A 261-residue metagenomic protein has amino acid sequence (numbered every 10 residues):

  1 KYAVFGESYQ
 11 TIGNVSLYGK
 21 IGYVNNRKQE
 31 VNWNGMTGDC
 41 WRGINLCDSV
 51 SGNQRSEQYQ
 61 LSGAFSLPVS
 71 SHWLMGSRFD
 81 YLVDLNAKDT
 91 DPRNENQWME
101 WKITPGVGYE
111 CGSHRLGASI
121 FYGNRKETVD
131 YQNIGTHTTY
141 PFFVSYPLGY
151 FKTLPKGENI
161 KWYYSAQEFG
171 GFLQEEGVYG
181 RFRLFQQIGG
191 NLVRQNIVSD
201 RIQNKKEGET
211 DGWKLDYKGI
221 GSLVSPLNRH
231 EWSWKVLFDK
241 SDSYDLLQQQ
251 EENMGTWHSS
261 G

Functional and structural regions predicted by a protein language model:
K1, Q29-M36, N86-N94, V129-G135 (+2 more regions): Outer-membrane beta-barrel translocator domains and adjoining extracellular loop/strand segments of Gram-negative
K1-V4, R55-L61, P92-I103, S165-G171 (+3 more regions): Residues that define the transmembrane beta-barrel architecture of outer-membrane proteins
V4-Q10, L61-L67, I103-Y109, G171-G177 (+2 more regions): Residues on the lipid-exposed face of transmembrane beta-strands in outer-membrane beta-barrel proteins
T11-V15, S70-H72, E110-G112, V178-F182 (+1 more regions): Outer-membrane beta-barrel channels and translocator barrels
G19-N25, S77-V83, A118-N124, Q186-L192 (+2 more regions): Transmembrane beta-barrel strands of outer-membrane/channel proteins
W33-N45, F121-S165, R194-G208: Short, flexible helix-coil linker/hinge segments at the edges of structured domains or between repeats
N45-S51, A87-R93, K156-K161, V198-E209 (+1 more regions): Extracellular loop and loop/strand-boundary signature of outer-membrane beta-barrel proteins
S66-D89, W98-W101, Q187-D200, K235-D239: Surface-exposed extracellular loop regions of Gram-negative outer-membrane beta-barrel proteins
